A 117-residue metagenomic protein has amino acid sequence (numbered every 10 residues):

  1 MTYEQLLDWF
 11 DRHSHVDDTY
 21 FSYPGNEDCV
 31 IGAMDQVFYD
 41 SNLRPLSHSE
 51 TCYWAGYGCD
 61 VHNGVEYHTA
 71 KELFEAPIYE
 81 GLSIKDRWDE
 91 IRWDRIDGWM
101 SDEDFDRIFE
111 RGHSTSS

Functional and structural regions predicted by a protein language model:
M1-S22: Negatively charged, low-complexity tracts enriched in Asp/Glu with abundant Ser/Thr
L6-W9, R87, R107-I108: Charge-rich, solvent-exposed alpha-helical interaction surfaces
R12-V16, A76, D94, R111: Surface-exposed polar/charged interaction patches
P24-N26: Short strand-coil-strand connectors
C29-D102: Acidic, low-complexity, intrinsically disordered interaction modules
F109-S117: Short acidic DE-rich linear segments
